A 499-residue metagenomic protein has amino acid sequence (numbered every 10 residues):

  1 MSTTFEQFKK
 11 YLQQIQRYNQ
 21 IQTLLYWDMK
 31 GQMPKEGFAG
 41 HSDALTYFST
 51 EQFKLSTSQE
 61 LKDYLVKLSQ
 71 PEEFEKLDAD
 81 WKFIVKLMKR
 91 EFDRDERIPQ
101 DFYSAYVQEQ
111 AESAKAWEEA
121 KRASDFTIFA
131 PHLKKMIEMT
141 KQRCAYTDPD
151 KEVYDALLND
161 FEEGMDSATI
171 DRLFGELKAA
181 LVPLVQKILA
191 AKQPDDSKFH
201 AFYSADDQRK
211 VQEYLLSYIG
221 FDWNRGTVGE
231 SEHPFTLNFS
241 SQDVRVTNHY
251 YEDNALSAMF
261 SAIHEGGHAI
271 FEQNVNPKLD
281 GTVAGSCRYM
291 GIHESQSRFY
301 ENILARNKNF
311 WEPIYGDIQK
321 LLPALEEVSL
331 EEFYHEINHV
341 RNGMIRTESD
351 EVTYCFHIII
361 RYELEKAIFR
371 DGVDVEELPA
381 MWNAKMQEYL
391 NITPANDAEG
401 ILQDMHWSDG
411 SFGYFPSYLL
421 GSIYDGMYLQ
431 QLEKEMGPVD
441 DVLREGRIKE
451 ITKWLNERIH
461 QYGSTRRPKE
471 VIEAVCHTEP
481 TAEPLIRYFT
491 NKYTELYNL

Functional and structural regions predicted by a protein language model:
M1-E163, T465, P480, T490-L499: A well-structured
S2-T4, Q20-T23, E36, G40 (+3 more regions): C-terminal, non-catalytic "cap/extension" segments appended to globular domains
F8, D148, H264, S297 (+3 more regions): Divalent metal-coordination and catalytic microenvironments
F8, S257-N276, E294-R298: Active-site recognition of the HExxH zinc-binding catalytic motif
G40, A105, H132, S204 (+13 more regions): Secondary-structure capping and boundary motifs in well-ordered enzyme cores
Y106-S257, T478: Contiguous, non-catalytic segments that form substrate-binding/exosite surfaces or channel walls
F174, K178, A205-R209, L215 (+5 more regions): All-alpha helical catalytic cores of prenyl diphosphate-utilizing isoprenoid enzymes
S286-E326: Post-HExxH zinc-binding segment in Zn-dependent metallohydrolases
